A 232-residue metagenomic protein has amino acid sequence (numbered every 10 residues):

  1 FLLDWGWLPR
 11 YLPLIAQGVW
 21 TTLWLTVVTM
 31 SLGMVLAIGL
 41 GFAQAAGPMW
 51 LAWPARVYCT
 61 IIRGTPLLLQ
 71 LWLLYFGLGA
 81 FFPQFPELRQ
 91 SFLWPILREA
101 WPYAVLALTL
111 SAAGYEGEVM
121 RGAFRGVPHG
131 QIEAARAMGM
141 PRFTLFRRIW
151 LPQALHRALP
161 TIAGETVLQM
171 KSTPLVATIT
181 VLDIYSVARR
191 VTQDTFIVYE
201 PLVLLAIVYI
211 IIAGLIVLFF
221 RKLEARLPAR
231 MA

Functional and structural regions predicted by a protein language model:
F1-A232: Transmembrane alpha-helices and adjacent helix-loop boundaries
